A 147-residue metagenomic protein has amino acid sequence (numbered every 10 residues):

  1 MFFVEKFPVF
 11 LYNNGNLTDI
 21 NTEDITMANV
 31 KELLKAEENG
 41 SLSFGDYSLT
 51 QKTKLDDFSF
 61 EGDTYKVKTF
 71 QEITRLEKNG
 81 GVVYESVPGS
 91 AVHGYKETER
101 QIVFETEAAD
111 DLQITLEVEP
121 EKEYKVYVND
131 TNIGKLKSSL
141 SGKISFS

Functional and structural regions predicted by a protein language model:
K6-D19: Short, positively charged and aromatic/hydrophobic N-terminal segments
D24-A91: Catalytic cores of secreted or luminal carbohydrate-active enzymes
L34, T74-R75, S90-E97, E105 (+1 more regions): Short, exposed beta-strand/loop patches in secreted or surface proteins that constitute
S59-G62, K66, I114, S138-S147: C-terminal beta-strand-rich structural cap/linker in extracellular carbohydrate-active enzymes
R100-T106, I144-S147: Generic recognition of long tandem-repeat/solenoid scaffolds
E105-K122: Surface-exposed beta-strand/loop patches in extracellular or lumenal glycoproteins
Y127-T131: Short strand-turn-strand beta-turns centered on an Asx-Gly dipeptide
